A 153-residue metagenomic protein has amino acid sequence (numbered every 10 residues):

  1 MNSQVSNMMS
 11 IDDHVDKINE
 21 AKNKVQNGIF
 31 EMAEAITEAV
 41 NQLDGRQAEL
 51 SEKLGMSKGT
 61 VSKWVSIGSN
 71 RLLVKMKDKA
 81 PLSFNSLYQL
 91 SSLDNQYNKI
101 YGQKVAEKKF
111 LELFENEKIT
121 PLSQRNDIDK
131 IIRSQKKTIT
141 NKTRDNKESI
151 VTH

Functional and structural regions predicted by a protein language model:
M1-L54, L93-Y97: N-terminal acidic-hydrophobic amphipathic loop/helix motif that frequently occurs adjacent to catalytic
D12, A48, R71-H153: Amphipathic alpha-helical oligomerization/scaffolding segments
A35-E38, E52, M56, N70 (+2 more regions): Solvent-exposed, non-transmembrane amphipathic alpha-helical segments
G59: Key DNA-contact positions within bacterial/archaeal DNA-binding proteins
V65-G68: DNA major-groove recognition helix of helix-turn-helix
